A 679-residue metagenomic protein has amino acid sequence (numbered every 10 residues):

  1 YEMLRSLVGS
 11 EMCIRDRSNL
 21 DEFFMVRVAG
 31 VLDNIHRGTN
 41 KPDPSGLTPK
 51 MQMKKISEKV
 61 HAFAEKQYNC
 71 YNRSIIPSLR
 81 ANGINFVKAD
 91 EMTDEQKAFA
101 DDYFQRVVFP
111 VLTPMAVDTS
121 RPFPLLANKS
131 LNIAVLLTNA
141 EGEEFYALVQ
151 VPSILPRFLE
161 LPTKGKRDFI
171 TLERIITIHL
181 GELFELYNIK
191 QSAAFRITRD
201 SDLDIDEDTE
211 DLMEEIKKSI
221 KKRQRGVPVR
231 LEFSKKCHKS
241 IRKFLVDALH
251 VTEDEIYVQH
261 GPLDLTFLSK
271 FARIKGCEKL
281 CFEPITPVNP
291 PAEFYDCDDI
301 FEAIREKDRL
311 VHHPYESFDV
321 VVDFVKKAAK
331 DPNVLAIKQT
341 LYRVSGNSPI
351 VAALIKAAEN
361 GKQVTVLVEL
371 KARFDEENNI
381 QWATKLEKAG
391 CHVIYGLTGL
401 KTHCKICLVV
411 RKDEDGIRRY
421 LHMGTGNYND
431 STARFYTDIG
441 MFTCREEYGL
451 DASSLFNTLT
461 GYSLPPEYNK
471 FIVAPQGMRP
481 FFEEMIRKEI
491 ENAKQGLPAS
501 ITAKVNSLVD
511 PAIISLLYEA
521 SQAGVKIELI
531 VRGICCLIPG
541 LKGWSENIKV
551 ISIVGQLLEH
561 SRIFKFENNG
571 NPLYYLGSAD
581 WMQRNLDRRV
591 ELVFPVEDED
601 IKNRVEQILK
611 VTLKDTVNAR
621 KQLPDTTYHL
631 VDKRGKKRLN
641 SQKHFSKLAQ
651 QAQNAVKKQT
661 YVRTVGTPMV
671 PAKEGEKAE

Functional and structural regions predicted by a protein language model:
Y1-G9, I14: Single conserved hydrophobic/aromatic residue that forms the stacking wall/gate of nucleotide- or nucleobase-binding
E11, R15-A336, V351, E519-A520 (+5 more regions): N-terminal non-catalytic structural scaffold regions of very large proteins
N34-N40, M51-K55, R80-N85, L155-F158 (+11 more regions): Short acidic (Asp/Glu) and glycine-rich catalytic loops that position anionic groups and cofactors
I76-T93, T138-E141, K235, N360-T432 (+2 more regions): PLD/PLD-like phosphodiesterase catalytic module centered on the HKD motif
L112, E143-L148, R157-E160, I205-D208 (+11 more regions): Short helix/loop capping segments that flank catalytic or ligand/cofactor-binding pockets
E173, E185, N429-G461: Mobile "lid/hinge" segments at catalytic clefts and subdomain interfaces of large enzymes
P290-D296, P465-P475, R479-E484: Long, charged amphipathic helices and adjacent flexible linkers at domain junctions
L341-N347, N506-D510: Short, glycine-rich nucleotide/cofactor-binding loops
